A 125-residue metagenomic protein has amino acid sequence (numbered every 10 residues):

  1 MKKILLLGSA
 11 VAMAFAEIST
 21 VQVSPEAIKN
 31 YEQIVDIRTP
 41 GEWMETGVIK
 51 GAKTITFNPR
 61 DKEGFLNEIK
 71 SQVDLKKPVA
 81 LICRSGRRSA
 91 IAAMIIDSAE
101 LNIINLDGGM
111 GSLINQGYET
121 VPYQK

Functional and structural regions predicted by a protein language model:
M1-K2, R60: Generic cytosolic/nucleocytoplasmic N-terminal low-complexity/intrinsically disordered segments
K2-I4, S85, S89: Hydrophobic alpha-helical segments, especially transmembrane helices and their immediate juxtamembrane helical caps
I4-M13: Sec-dependent N-terminal signal peptides
F15-A27, P40-P78, R87-K125: Rhodanese-like catalytic fold shared by cysteine-dependent sulfurtransferases and DSP/PTP-type phosphatases
I34-D36: Structural scaffold elements adjacent to functional motifs in cytosolic proteins
I82: Short, surface-exposed ligand- or partner-binding patches at beta-edge/loop junctions that are enriched in aromatics
